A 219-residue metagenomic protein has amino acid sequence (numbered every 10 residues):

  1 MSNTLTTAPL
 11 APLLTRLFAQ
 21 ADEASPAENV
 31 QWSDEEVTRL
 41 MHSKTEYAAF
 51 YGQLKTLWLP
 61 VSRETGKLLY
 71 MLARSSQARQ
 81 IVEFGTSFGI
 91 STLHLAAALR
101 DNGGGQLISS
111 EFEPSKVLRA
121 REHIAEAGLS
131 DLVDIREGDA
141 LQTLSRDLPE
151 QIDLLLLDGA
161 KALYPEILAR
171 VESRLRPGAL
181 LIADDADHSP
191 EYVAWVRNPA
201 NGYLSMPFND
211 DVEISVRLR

Functional and structural regions predicted by a protein language model:
M1-L154, K161-I182, A186-R219: A short alpha-helical cap/connector motif
